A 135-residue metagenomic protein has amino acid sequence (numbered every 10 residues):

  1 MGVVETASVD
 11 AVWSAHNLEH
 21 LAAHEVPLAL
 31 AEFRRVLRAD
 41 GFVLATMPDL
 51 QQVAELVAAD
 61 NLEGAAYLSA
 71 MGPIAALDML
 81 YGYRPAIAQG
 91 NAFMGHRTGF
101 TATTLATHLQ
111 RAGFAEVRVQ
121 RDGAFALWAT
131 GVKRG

Functional and structural regions predicted by a protein language model:
M1, A15, M94: Generic anion/oxyanion-binding catalytic loop in active/binding sites
M1-V12: A short acidic, Gly/Pro-enriched loop at the edge of an enzyme's catalytic core that lines a small-molecule cofactor
E5, L18, R38: Residue-level recognition of the GNAT/N-acetyltransferase active site
A11-N17, V26: A short beta-strand submotif of the Rossmann-like class I SAM-dependent methyltransferase core that lines
E25-L28, E32, V36-R38, F42-R134: S-adenosyl-L-methionine-dependent methyltransferase catalytic module, highlighting the catalytic core
